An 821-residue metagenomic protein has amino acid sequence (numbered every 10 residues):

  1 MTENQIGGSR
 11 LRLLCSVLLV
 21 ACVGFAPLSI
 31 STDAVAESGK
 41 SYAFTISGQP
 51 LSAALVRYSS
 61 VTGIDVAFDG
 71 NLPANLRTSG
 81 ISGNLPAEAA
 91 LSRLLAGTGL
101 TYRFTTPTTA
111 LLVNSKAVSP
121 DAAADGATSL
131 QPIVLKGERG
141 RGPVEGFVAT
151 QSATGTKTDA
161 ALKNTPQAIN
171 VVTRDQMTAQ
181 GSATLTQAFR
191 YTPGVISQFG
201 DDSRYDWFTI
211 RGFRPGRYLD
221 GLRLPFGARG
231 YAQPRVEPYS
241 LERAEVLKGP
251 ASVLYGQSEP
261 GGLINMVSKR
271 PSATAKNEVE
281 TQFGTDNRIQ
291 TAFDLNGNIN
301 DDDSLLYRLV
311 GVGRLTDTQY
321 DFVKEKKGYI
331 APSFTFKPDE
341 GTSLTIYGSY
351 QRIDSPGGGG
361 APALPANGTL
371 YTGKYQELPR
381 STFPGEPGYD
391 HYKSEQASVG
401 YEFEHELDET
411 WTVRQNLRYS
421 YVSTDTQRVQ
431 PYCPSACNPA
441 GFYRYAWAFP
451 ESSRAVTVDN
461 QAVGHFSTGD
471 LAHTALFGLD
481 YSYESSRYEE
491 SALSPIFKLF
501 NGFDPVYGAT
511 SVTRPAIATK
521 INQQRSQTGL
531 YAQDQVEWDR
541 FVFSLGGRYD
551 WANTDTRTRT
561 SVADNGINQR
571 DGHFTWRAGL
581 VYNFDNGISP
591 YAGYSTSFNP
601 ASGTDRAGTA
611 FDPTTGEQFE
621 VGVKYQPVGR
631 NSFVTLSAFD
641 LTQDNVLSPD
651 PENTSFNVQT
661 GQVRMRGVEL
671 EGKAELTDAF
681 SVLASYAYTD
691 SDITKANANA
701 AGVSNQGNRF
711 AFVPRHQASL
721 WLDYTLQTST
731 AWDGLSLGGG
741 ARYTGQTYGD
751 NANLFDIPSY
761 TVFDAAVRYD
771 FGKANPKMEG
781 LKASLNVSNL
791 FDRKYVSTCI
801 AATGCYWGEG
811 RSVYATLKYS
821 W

Functional and structural regions predicted by a protein language model:
D65, G80-G83, Q131-T274, V279 (+2 more regions): Acidic, small-polar-rich N-terminal luminal/periplasmic segments of exported/outer-membrane proteins
F226, Y239-E242, V253-P332, P338-T342 (+2 more regions): Outer-membrane beta-barrel translocator/receptor signature
R314-T318, I330-K337, G341-E406, Y421-S453 (+2 more regions): Acidic/polar loop-and-plug regions of large Gram-negative outer-membrane beta-barrel proteins
T335-D339, S453, L471-E484, I521-Q643: Structural signature of Gram-negative outer-membrane beta-barrels, strongest in the C-terminal barrel of TonB-dependent
V399-Y421, Y445-T558: Face-selective signature of the C-terminal outer-membrane beta-barrel domain
E404-E406, T412-R418, V422-R428, P590 (+1 more regions): Membrane-embedded beta-barrel scaffold of Gram-negative outer-membrane proteins
E451, T474-A475, A592, F710-W821: Conserved C-terminal beta-signal and adjacent last beta-strands/turns of outer-membrane beta-barrel proteins
R540, D640, Q659-D750, S820: Gram-negative outer-membrane beta-barrel transporters
